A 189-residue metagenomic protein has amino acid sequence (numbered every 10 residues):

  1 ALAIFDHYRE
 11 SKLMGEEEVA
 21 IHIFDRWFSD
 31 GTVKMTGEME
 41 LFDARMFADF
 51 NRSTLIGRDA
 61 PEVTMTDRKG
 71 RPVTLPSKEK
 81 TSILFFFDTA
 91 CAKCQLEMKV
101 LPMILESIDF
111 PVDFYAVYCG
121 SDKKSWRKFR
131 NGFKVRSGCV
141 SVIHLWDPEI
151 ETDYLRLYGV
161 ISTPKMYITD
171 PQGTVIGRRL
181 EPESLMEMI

Functional and structural regions predicted by a protein language model:
A1-V73: Oxidative protein folding and maturation machinery
R58, F110, G138-V142: A short helix-to-beta-strand connector/capping loop
D59, K80, I161-T163: Short, small/polar residue-rich loop motifs at catalytic or cofactor-binding pockets
P72-P102, D113-Y115: Short active-site neighborhood of thiol/selenol oxidoreductases, capturing the structured segment around
L96-K134, I150-L155: Structural microenvironment flanking redox-active thiols in thiol-disulfide oxidoreductases
R130-Y167, P171: Short, internal strand/loop/helix patches that form the active-site neighborhood or redox-interaction surface
S162-I189: Non-catalytic, surface beta->alpha helical segment in thiol-disulfide oxidoreductase systems
